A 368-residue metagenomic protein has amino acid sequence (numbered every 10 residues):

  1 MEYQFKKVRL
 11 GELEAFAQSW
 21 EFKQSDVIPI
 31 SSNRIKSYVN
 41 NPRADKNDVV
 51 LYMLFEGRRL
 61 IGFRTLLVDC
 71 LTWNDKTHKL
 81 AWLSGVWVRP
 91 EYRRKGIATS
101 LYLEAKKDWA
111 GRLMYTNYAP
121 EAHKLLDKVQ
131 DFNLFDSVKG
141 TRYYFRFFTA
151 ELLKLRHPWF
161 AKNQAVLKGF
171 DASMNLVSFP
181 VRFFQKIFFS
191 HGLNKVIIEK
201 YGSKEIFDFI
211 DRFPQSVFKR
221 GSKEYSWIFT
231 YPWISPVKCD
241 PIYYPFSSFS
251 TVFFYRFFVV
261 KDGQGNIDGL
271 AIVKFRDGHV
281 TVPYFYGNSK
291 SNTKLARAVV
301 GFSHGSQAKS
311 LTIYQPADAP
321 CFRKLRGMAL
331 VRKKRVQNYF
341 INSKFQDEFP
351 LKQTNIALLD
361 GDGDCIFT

Functional and structural regions predicted by a protein language model:
E2-Q4: Extreme N-terminal starter segment of soluble prokaryotic enzymes
K6-V8, E12-E56, F135-R276: Amide-forming acyltransferase catalytic core, primarily the GNAT-like/NAT-type and related acyltransferase folds
I30, V50, R64-L67, T72-N74 (+2 more regions): An N-terminal, globular interaction/scaffold subdomain
Y52, G62-R64, A81, V86 (+1 more regions): Conserved GNAT-family N-acetyltransferase fold
G57-R59, L66-W73, V273-D277: Acetyl-CoA-dependent GNAT
T77-P90, D277-S289: Conserved acetyl-CoA binding element of GNAT-fold acetyltransferases
V88, R93-D108, K290-F302: Conserved acetyl-CoA-binding loop-helix of GNAT-fold acetyltransferases
R112-N175, P232, P241-R256, G263-Q264 (+1 more regions): Active-site/acyl-donor-binding loops of N-acyltransferases
